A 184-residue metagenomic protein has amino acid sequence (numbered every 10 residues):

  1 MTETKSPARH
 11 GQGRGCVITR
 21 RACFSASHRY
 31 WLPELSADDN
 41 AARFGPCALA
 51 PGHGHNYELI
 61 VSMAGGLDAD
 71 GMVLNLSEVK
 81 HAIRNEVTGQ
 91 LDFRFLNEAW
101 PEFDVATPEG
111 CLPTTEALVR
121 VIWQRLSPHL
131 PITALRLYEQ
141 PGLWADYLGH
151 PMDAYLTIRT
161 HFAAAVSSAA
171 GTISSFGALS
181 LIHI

Functional and structural regions predicted by a protein language model:
T2-L181: Charge-rich, low-complexity N-terminal segments
